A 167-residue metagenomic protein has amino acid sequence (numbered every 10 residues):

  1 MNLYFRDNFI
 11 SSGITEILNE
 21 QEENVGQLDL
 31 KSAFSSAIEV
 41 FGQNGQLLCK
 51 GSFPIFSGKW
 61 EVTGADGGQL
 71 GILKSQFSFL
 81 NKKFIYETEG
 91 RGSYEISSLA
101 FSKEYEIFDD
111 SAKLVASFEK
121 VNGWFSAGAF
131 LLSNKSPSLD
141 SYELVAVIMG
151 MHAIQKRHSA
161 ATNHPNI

Functional and structural regions predicted by a protein language model:
M1-I167: Intrinsically disordered, low-complexity proline/glycine-rich segments
